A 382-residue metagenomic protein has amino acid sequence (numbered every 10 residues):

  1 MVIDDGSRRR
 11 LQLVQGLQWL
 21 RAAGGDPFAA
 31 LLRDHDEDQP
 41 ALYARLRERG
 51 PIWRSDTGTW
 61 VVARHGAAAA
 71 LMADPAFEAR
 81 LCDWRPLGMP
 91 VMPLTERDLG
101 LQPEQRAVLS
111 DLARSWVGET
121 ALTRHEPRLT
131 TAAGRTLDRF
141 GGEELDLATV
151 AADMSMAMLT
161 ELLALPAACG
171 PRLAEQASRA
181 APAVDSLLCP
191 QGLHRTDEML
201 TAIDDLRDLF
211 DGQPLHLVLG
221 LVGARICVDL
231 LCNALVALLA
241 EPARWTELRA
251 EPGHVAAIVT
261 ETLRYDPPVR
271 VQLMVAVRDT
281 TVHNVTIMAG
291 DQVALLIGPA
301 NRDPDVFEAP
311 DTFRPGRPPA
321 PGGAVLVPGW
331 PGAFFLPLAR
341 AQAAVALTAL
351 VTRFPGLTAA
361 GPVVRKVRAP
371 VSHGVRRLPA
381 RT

Functional and structural regions predicted by a protein language model:
M1-L147, A157-P171: Active-site substrate-recognition loop segments, prototypically the cytochrome P450 B′-helix/B-C loop
M156, E161-L163, C169-L215, L221: Cytochrome P450 catalytic core segment centered on helix I
D208, A250-V285: Conserved cytochrome P450 K-helix E-x-x-R motif and the immediately C-terminal K′/meander segment
A224-R249, F334-F354: Cytochrome P450 catalytic-core helices
P242, N301-D311: Cytochrome P450 core scaffold surrounding the K-helix E-X-X-R motif and the conserved "meander" helix-loop region
V293-L295: Generic structural signal for buried aliphatic residues
D311, P315-L378: Cytochrome P450 heme-thiolate "Cys pocket" and heme-binding signature region
